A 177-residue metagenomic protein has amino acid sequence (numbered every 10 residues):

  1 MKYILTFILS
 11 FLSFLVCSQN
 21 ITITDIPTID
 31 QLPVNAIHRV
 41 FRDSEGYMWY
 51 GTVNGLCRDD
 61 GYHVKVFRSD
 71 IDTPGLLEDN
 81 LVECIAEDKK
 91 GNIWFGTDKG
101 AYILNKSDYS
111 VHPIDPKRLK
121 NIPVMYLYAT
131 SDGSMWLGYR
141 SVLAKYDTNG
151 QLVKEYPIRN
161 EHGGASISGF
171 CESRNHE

Functional and structural regions predicted by a protein language model:
M1-E177: Carboxylate-rich, polar loop motifs that coordinate divalent cations or form catalytic acidic clusters
